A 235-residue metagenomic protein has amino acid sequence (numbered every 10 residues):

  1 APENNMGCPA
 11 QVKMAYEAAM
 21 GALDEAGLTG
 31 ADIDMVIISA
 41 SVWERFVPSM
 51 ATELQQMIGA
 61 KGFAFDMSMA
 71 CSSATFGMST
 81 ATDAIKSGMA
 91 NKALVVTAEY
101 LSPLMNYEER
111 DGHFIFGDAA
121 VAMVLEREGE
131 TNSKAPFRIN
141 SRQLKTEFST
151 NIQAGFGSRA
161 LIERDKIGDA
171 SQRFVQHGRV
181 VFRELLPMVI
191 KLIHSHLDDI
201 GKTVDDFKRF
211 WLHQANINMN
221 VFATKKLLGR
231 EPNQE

Functional and structural regions predicted by a protein language model:
A1-P9, E109-P187, K191: Condensing-enzyme catalytic core mediating Claisen C-C bond formation in acyl metabolism
P2, M6-K13, A40-K92, K225-E235: Conserved catalytic cysteine-centered active-site region of acyl-thioester-dependent Claisen-condensing enzymes
A18-D34, K191-K208: Phosphate/pyrophosphate-binding loops at sites that engage ATP/ADP/AMP, CoA/4′-phosphopantetheine, polyphosphate
T29-M35, G62-F63, N91-A93, T203-K208 (+1 more regions): Short acidic capping loops at alpha-helix termini that bridge into adjacent secondary structure
S39-F46, F207-K226: Glycine-rich phosphate-binding loops at beta-strand->alpha-helix junctions
V47-S49, M78-S79, L104-R110, N151-I152: Short acidic, glycine/serine/threonine-rich loops at helix termini
K86-A120: Flexible, glycine-rich active-site loops centered on histidine and acidic residues that chelate a metal or position
